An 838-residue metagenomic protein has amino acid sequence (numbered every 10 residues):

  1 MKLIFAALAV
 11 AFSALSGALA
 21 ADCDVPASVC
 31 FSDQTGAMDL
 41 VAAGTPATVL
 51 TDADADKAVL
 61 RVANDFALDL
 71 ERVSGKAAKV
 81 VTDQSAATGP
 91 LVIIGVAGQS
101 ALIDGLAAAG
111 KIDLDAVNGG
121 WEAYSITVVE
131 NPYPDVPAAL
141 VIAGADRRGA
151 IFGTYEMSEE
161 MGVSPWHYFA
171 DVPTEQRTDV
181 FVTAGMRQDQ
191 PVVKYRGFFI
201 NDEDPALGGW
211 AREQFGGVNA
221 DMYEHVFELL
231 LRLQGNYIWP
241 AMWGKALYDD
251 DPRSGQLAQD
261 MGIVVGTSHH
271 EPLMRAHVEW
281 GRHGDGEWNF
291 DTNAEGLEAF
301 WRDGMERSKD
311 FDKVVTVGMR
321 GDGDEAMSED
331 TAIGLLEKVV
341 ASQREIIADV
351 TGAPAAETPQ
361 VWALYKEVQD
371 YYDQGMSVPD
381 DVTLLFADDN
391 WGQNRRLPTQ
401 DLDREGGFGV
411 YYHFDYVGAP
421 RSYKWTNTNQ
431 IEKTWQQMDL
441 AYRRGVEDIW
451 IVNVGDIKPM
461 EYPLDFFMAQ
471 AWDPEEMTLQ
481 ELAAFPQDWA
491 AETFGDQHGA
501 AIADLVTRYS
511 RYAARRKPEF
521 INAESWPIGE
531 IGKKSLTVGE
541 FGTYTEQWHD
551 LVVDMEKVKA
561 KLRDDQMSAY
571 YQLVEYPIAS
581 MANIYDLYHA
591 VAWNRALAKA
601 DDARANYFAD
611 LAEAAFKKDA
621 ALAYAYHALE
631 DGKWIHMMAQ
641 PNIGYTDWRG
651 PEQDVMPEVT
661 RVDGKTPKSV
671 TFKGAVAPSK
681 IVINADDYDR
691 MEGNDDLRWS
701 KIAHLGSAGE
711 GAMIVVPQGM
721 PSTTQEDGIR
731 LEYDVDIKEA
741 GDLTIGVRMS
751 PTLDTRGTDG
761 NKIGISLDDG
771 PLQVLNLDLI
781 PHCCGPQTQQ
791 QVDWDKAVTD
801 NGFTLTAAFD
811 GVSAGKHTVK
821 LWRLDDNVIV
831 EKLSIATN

Functional and structural regions predicted by a protein language model:
M1-L19: Gram-negative bacterial Sec-dependent N-terminal signal peptides
A21-Q190, E739: Contiguous, structured surface segment used for ligand recognition
A21-T45, Q640-G674: N-terminal pre-domain segments of enzymes
A108, D113-D291, K309, V361-Y365 (+4 more regions): Feature activates predominantly on carbohydrate-active enzymes
P173-R177, P486-N642, M720-P721, I729-L731 (+1 more regions): C-terminal non-catalytic alpha-helical accessory regions
T174-F181, D249-P252, L257-D260, D285-E405 (+2 more regions): Gly/Pro-rich turn-and-neighbor structural signature
L231, N236-W239, K245, F386-G392 (+2 more regions): Structured mid-domain segments that build the active-site/substrate or prosthetic-cofactor binding neighborhood
D647, Q653-N838: Extracytoplasmic
